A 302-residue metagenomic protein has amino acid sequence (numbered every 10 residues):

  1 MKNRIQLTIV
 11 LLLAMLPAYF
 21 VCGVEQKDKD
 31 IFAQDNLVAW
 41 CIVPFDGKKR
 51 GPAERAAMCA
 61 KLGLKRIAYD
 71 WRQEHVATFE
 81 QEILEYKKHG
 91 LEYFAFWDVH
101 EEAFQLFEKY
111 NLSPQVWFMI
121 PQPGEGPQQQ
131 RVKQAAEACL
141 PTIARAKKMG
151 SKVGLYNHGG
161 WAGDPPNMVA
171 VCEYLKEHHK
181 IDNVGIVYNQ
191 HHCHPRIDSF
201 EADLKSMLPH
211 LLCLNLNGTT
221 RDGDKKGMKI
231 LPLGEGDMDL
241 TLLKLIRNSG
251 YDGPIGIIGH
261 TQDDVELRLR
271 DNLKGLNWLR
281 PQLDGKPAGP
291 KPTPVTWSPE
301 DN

Functional and structural regions predicted by a protein language model:
M1-I9: Bacterial N-terminal signal peptides that target proteins for export
I9-Y19: Bacterial N-terminal signal peptides
E25-V38, R50-A60, L140-A144, K148-G150 (+1 more regions): Histidine-acidic metal/acid-base catalytic patches
V38-G51, G124-V132: Active-site mouth loops of central-metabolism enzymes
C41, A68, F94-A95, Q115-V116 (+3 more regions): Conserved beta-strand positions in the central sheet of alpha/beta enzyme cores
P44-D46, Q73-H75, V99-E101, I120-G124 (+4 more regions): Active-site-proximal loop/turn and secondary-structure-junction residues that shape catalytic pockets, frequently
P52-H75, E92-F94: Catalytic domains of carbohydrate-active enzymes, especially glycoside hydrolases
L91-Y93, W97-I186, G289: Active-site acidic/histidine proton-transfer and metal-coordination neighborhood in alpha/beta enzyme cores
